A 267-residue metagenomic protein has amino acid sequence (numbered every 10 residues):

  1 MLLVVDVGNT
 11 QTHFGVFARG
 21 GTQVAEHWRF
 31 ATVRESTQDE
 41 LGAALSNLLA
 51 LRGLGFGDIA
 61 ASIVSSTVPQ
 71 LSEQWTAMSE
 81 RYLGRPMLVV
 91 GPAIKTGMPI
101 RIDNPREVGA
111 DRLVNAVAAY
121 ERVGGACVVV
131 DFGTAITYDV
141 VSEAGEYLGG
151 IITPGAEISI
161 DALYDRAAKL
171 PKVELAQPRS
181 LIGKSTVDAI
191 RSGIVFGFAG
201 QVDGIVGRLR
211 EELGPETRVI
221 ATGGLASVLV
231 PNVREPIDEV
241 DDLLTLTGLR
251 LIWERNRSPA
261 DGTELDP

Functional and structural regions predicted by a protein language model:
L2-D6, I63, C127-D131, I220: Short glycine-aspartate micro-motif
L2-N47, A144-K172, A176-S180: Short glycine-rich, Thr/Ser-proximal phosphate-binding strand/loop in the N-terminal lobe of ATP-dependent enzymes
Q11, S36, S65-S72, V195 (+1 more regions): Glycine-rich phosphate-binding loops at beta-strand->alpha-helix junctions
W28, R34, P178-R218, I237-D238: Adenine-nucleotide phosphate-binding core of ATP-dependent small-molecule kinases
L45-A61, V206-T217: Phosphate/pyrophosphate-binding loops at sites that engage ATP/ADP/AMP, CoA/4′-phosphopantetheine, polyphosphate
A77, R85-R166, V195-R208: Phosphate-binding/catalytic loop of phosphoryl-transfer enzymes
G84-G97, V233-L251: Conserved phosphate-binding/catalytic loops in two-lobed NTP-binding clefts
L113, A168, V195, S227 (+1 more regions): Glycine-rich phosphate-binding/hydrolytic loop that grips phosphoryl groups
